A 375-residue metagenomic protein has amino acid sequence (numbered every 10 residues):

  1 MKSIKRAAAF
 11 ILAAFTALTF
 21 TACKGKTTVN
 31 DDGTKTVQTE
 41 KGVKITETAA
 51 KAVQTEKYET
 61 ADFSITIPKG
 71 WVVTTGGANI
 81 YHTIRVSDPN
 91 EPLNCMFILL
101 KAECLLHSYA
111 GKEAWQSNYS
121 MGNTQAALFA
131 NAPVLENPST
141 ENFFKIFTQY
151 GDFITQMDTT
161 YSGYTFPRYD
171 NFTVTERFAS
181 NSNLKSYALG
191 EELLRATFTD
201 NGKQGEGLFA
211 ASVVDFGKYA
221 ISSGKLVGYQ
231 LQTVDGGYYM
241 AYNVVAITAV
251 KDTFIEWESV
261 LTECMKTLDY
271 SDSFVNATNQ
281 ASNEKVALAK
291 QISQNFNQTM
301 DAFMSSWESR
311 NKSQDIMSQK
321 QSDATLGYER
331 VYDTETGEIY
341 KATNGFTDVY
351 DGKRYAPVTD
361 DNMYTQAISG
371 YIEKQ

Functional and structural regions predicted by a protein language model:
M1-I11: Bacterial N-terminal signal peptides that target proteins for export
T19-A22: C-terminal motif of bacterial Sec signal peptides marking the signal peptidase cleavage site
K24-K26: Bacterial signal peptide processing site
N30-D32, T74-V244, A249, N297-D301 (+2 more regions): Conserved polar/disulfide-associated segments of primarily extracytoplasmic proteins
N30-K57: N-terminal low-complexity, Pro/Thr/Ser-rich intrinsically disordered segments that act as propeptides or flexible
T60-A78, M265-D272: Proline-anchored loop/turn motifs at beta-strand termini and strand-loop-strand connectors
W71, N243-A287, Y371-I372: Surface-exposed amphipathic alpha-helical segments
T267-T325: Pro/Ala/Gly-rich low-complexity, hydrophilic intrinsically disordered segments
